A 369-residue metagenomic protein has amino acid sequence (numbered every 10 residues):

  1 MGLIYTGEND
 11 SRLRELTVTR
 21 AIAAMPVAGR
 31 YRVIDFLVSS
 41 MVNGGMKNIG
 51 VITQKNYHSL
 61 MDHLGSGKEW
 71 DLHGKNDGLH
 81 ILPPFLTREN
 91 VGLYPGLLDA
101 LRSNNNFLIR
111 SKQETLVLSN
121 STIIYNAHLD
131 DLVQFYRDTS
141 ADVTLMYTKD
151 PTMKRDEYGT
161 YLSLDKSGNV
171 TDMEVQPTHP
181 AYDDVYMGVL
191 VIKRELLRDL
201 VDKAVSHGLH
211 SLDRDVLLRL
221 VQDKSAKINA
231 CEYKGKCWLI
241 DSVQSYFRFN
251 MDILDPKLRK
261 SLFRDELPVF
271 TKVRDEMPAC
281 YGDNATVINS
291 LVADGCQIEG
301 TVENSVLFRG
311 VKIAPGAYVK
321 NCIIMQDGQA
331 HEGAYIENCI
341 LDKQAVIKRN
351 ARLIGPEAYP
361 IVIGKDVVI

Functional and structural regions predicted by a protein language model:
M1-M251, I363: Unchanged
M1-T6, E195, K203-I369: Left-handed beta-helix
